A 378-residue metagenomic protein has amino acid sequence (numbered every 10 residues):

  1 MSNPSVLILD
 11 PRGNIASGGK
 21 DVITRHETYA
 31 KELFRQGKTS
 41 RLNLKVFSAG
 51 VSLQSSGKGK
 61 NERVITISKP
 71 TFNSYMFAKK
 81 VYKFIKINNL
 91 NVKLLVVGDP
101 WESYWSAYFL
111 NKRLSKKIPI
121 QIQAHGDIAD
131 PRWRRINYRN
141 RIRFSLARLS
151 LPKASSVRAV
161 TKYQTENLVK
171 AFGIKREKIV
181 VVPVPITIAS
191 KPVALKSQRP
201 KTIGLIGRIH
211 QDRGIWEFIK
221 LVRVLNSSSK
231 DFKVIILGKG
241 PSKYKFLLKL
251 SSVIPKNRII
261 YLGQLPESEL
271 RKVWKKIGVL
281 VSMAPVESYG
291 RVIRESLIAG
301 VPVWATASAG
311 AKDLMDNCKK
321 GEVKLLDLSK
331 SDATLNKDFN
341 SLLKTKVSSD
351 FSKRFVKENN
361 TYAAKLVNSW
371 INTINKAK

Functional and structural regions predicted by a protein language model:
S17-T24, P119, A129-L149, I188: Nucleotide-sugar donor phosphate/pyrophosphate-binding loop at the beta->alpha transition of glycosyltransferases
K20-E27, K201, L205-V224, P241-S242: A conserved mid-protein helix/loop that constitutes part of the nucleotide-sugar donor-binding site
R25-K31, K86, W105, R113 (+1 more regions): Membrane-proximal helix-turn-helix segments that form the acceptor-binding/catalytic region of lipid-linked
V97-S103, A124-H125: Short His-centered aromatic/hydrophobic patch
L247-L265: Nucleotide-activated donor-binding/catalytic signature segment of Leloir-type glycosyltransferases, i.e., the conserved
Q264-L265, K272-I277: Short alpha-helical donor nucleotide-sugar binding micro-motif in glycosyltransferases
P285: Aromatic "clamp/platform" in nucleotide-sugar-dependent glycosyltransferases that forms part of the donor/acceptor
P302-A305: Short hydrophobic beta-strand element within catalytic cores of glycosyltransferases and related nucleotide-activated
